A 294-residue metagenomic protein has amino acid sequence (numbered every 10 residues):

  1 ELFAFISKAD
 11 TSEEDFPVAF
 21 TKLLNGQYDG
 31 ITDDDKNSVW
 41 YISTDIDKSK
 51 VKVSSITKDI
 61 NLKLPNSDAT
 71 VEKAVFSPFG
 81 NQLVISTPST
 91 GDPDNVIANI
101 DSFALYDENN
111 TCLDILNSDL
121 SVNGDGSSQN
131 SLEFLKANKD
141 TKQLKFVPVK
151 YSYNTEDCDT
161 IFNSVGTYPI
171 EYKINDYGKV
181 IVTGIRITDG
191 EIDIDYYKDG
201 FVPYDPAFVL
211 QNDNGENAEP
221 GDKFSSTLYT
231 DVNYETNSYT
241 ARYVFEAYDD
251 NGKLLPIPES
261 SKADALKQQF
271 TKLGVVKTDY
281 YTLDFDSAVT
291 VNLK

Functional and structural regions predicted by a protein language model:
E1-K294: Alpha-helical, hydrophobic structural elements that either
